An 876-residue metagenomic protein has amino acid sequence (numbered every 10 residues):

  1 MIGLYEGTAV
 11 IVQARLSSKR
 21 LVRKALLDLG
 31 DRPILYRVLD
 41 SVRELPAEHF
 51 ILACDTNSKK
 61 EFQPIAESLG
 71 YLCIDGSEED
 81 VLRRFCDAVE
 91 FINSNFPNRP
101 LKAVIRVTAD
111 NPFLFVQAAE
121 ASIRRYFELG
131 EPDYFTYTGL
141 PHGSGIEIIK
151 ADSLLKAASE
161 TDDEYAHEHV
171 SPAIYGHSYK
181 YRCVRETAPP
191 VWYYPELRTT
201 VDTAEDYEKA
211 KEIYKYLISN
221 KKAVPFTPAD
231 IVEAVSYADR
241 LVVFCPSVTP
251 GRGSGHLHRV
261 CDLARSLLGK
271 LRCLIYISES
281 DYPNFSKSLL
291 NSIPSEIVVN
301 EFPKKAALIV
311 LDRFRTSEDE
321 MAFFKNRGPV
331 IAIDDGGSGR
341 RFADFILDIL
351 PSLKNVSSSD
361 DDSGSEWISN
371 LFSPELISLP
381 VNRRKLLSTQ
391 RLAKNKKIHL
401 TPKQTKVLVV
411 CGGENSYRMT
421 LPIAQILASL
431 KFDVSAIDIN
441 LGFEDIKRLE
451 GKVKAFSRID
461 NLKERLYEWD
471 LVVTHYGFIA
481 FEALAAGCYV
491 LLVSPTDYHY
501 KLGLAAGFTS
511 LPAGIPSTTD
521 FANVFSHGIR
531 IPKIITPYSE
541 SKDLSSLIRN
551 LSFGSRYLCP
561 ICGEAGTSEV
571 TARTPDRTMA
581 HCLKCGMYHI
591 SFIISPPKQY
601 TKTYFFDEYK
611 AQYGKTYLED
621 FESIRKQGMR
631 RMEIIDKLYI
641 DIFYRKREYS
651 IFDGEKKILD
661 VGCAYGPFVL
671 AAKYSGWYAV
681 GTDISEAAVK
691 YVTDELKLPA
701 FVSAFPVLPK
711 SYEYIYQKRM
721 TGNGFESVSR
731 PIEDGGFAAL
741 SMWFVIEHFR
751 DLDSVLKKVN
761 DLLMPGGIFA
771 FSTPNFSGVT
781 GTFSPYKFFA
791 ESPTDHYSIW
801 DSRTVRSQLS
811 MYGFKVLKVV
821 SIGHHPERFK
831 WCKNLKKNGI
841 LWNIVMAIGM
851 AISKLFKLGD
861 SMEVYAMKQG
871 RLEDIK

Functional and structural regions predicted by a protein language model:
I2-L21, D239-P246: N-terminal nucleotide-binding beta1-loop-alpha1 segment
T56-R125, I297-F302, R315-T316, R458-I459: Short phosphate-binding loop-to-helix
F113-T200, E205-E212, Y216-K222, V232: Conserved core of the sugar-phosphate nucleotidyltransferase
T227, A343-Y417: A nucleotide-sugar donor-handling region in carbohydrate enzymes
T249-S266, S278-L371: Active-site and donor-binding regions of nucleotide-sugar-utilizing enzymes
A480-D520: Catalytic binding pocket for nucleotide-activated donors in carbohydrate/polymer assembly enzymes
S552-W743, D753-L756, S821, N834 (+2 more regions): Conserved N-terminal segment of class I S-adenosyl-L-methionine
R750-K758, M764, I768-L872: S-adenosyl-L-methionine-dependent methyltransferase catalytic module, highlighting the catalytic core
